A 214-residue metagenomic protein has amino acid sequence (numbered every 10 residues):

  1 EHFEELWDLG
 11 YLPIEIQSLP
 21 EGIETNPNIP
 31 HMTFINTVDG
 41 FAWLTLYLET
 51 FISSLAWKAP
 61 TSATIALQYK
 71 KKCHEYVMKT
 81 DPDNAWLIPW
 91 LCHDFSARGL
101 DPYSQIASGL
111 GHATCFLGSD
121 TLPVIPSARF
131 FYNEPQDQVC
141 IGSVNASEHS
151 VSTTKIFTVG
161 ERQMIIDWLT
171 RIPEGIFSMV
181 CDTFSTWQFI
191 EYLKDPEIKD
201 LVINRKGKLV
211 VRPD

Functional and structural regions predicted by a protein language model:
E4-P13, G22-T25, H31-D214: Buried, small/hydrophobic-residue-enriched core segments of structured protein domains
Q17-L19: Outer-membrane beta-barrel transmembrane strands
